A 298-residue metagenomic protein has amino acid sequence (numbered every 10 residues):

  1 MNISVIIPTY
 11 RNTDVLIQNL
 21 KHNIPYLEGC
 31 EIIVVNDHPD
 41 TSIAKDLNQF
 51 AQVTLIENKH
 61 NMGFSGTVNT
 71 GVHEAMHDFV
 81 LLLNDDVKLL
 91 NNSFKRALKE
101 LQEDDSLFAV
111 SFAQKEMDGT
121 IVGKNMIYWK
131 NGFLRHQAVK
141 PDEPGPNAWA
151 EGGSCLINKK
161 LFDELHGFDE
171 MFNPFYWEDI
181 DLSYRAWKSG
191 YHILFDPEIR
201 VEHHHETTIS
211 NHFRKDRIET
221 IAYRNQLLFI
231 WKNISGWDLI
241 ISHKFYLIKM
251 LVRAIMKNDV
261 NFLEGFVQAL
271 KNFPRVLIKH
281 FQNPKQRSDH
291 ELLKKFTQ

Functional and structural regions predicted by a protein language model:
K21-C30: Short, acidic, metal-binding catalytic loop of nucleotide-sugar glycosyltransferases
H22, N36-A44, H60: A conserved acidic beta->alpha catalytic loop
N58-A75, D85: Glycine-rich, basic loop-to-helix element that forms the pyrophosphate-binding segment of sugar-nucleotide handling
V80: Short aromatic/hydrophobic "clamp" motif used to bind/position activated sugar donors
V87-N125: Conserved donor NDP-sugar-binding/catalytic core segment of glycosyltransferases
W129-A148: Short, flexible, basic/aromatic active-site loop/helix in glycosyltransferases
A148-H166, M171-H204: A short, conserved alpha-helix in the catalytic core of glycosyltransferases
G236-Q298: Non-catalytic, C-terminal membrane-associated alpha-helical segments of glycosyltransferases
